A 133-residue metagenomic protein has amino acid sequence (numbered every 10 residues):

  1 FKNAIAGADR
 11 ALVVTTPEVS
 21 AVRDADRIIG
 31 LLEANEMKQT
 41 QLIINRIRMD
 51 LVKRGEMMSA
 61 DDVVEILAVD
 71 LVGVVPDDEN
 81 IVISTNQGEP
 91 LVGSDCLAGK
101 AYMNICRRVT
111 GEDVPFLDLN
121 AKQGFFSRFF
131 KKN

Functional and structural regions predicted by a protein language model:
F1-D77, V82-I83: Conserved catalytic-core segment of NTP-binding enzymes
V22, V74, V92, D113-L117: Secondary-structure transition/capping residues
Q39-Q41, Q87, Q123: Residue-identity detector for glutamine
D50, D78, S84, S94-D95 (+1 more regions): Surface-exposed loop/turn and secondary-structure junction residues enriched for glycine/proline
D62-V64, G88, K122: A broad "ordered helical/assembly scaffold" signature
D70, N80, K100, N104-N133: P-loop NTP-binding site
T85-Y102: C-terminal boundary of histidine-terminating zinc-finger modules
